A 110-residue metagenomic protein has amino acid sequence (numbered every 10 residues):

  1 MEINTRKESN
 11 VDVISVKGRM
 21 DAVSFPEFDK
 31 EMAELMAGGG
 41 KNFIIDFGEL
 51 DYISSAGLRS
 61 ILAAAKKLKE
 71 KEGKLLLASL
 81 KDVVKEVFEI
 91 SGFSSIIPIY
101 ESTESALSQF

Functional and structural regions predicted by a protein language model:
M1-S15: Short beta-strand/loop segment at the start of cytosolic alpha/beta domains
E8-N10, G48, E104: Conserved catalytic submotifs in the C-terminal HATPase_c
A22-I96: Amphipathic alpha-helical interaction surfaces in cytosolic regulatory modules
D82, E104-S105: Acidic phosphotransfer microenvironment of two-component signaling modules
P98-S102: Short acidic-hydrophobic, aromatic-tinged amphipathic segments that line or gate anion-handling sites
